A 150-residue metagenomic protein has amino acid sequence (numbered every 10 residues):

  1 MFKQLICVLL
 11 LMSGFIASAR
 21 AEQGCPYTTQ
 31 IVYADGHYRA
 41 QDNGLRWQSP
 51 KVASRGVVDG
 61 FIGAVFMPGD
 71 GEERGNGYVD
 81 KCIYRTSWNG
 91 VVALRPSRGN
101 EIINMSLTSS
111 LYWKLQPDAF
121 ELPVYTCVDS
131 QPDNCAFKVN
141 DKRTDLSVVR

Functional and structural regions predicted by a protein language model:
Q4-G14: Sec-dependent N-terminal signal peptides
S13-F15, A19-A21, N76, E121 (+1 more regions): Processing junctions and N-termini across compartments
A19-M67: N-terminal export/targeting and maturation segments
I31-Y38, W88-P96, D133-V148: Extracellular/mature segments of secreted proteins
G75, R85, N89-V91, N104-W113 (+1 more regions): A motif-centric signal for short, conserved binding hotspots located in accessible loops or intrinsically disordered
L107-R150: C-terminal partner/receptor-binding element of secreted or periplasmic proteins
